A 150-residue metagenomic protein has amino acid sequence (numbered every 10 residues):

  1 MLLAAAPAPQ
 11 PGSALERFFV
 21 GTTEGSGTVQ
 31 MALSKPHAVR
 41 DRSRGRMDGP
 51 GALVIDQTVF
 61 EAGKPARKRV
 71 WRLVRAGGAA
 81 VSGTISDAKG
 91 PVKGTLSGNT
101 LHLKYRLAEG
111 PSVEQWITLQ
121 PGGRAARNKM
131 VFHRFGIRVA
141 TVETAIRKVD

Functional and structural regions predicted by a protein language model:
M1-L3, T28, G122: Residue-level marker of positions within ordered structural domains that often coincide with functionally constrained
M1-P11: Bacterial Sec-dependent signal peptides at the C-terminal "C-region" and cleavage site
P9-T22, R72, P121-G123: N-terminal helix-cap/turn-to-beta initiation motif at the start of protein domains
E16, P36-A38, G110, G123 (+1 more regions): Short coil/turn motifs at beta-sheet boundaries
F19-G27, R127-N128: A short, Trp-centered hydrophobic/proline-enriched beta-strand micro-motif
E24, L103, T141-E143: A general secondary-structure boundary signal
S26-A108, S112-T118, R134: Central antiparallel beta-sheet cores of small beta-barrel/beta-sandwich binding domains
I117-A125, K129-D150: Edge beta-strand at a domain terminus
